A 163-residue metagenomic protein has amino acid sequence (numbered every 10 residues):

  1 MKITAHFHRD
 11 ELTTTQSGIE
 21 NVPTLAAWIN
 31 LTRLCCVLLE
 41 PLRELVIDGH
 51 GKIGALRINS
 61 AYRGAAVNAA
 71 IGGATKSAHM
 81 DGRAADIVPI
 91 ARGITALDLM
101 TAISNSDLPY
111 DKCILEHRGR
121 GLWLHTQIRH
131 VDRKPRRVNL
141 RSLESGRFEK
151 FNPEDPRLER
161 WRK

Functional and structural regions predicted by a protein language model:
M1-G51, S142-K163: Extracytoplasmic cell-surface/polysaccharide-interacting catalytic and binding patches
E40-I71: Extended, low-complexity, intrinsically disordered C-terminal regulatory tails of eukaryotic serine/threonine kinases
A55, A84, W123: A residue-level signal for beta-strand positions that form part of recognition/binding surfaces within mature
A66-G72, W123-I128: Short, solvent-exposed polar/charged micro-motifs at secondary-structure junctions
G72-S77, K112-E116: Catalytic micro-motifs at enzyme active sites that drive phosphoryl/nucleotidyl and oxygen chemistry
T75-A96: Acidic, His- and aromatic-enriched active-site or binding-groove loops in soluble protein domains that engage sugars
P89-K163: Catalytic cores and adjacent binding grooves of peptidoglycan-active enzymes
